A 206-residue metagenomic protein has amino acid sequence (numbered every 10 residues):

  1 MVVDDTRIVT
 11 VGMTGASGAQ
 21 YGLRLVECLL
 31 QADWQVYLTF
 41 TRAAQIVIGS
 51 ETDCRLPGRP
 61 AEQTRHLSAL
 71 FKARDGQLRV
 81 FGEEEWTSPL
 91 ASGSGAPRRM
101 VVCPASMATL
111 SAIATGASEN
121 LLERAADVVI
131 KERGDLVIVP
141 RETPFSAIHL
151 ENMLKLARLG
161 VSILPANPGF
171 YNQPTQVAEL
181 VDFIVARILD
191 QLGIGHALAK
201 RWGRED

Functional and structural regions predicted by a protein language model:
M1-L136, P144-D206: A cross-family phosphate/adenosyl-ligand binding-site feature
